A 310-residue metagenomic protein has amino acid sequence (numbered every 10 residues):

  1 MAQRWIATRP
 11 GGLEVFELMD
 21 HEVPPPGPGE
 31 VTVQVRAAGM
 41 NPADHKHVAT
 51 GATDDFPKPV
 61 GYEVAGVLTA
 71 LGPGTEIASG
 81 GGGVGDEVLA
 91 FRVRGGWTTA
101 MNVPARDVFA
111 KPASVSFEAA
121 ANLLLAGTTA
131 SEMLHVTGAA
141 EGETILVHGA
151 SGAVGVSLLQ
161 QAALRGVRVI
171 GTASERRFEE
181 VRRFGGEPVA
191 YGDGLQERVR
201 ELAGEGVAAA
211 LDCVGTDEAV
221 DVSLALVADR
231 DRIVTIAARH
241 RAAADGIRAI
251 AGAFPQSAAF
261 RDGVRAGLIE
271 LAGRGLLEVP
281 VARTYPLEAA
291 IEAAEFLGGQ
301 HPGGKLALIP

Functional and structural regions predicted by a protein language model:
E22-G39, A49-G95: Glycine-rich beta-strand-centered segment in the early N-terminal region that forms part of a ligand/cofactor-binding
A37, D86-E87, A100, T144 (+3 more regions): Residue-level marker of beta-strand positions
K46, T75, E87-G149: NAD(P)H dinucleotide-binding glycine-rich loop of Rossmann-like/cofactor-binding domains, especially the beta1-alpha1
L89, A208-L211, V234: N-terminal Rossmann-like NAD(P) cofactor-binding module of classical short-chain dehydrogenase/reductase
G127-G192: Mid-domain Rossmann-like dinucleotide-binding core that forms the NAD(H)/NADP(H) cofactor-binding site
L195-E205: Short amphipathic alpha-helix with an adjacent loop that forms part of the alpha/beta core around
D217-L277, L287, P310: Glycine-rich phosphate-binding loop and adjacent beta-alpha segment of Rossmann(oid) nucleotide-cofactor-binding
L276-P280, E292-P310: C-terminal capping/lid region of NAD(P)-dependent oxidoreductase domains
